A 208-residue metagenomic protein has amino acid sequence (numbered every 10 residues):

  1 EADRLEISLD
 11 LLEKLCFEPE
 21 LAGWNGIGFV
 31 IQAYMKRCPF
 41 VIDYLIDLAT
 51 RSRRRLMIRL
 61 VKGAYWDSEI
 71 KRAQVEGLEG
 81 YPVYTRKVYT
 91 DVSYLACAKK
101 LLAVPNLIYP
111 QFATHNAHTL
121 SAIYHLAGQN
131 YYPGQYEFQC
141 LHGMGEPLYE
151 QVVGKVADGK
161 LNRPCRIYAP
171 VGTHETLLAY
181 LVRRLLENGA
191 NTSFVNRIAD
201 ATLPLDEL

Functional and structural regions predicted by a protein language model:
E1-L208: Positively charged, amphipathic and often flexible ligand-engagement surfaces
